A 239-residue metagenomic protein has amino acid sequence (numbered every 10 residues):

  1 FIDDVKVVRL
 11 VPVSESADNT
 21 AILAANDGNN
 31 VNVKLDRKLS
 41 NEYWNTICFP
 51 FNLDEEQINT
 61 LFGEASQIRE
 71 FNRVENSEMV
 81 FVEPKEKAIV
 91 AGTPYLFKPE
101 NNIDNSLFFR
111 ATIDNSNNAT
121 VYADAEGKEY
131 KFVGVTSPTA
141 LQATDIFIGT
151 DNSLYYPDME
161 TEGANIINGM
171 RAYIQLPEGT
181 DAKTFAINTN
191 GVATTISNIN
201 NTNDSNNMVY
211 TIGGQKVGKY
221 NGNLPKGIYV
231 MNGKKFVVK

Functional and structural regions predicted by a protein language model:
F1-R9: Extracellular carbohydrate recognition
I2-D3, I113, N203: Intrinsic disorder/low-complexity signal
L10-F62, V82-S153, D158-I196, V238-K239: A short, polar beta-strand/turn micro-motif
E64-E78: Surface-exposed, low-complexity/disordered Ser/Thr/Gly/Pro/Asn-rich loops and linkers
E70-V74, V192-K239: C-terminal outer-membrane/trafficking sorting elements
M79-E83, K216-V217: Short alpha-helix capping/helix-loop boundary micro-motifs
